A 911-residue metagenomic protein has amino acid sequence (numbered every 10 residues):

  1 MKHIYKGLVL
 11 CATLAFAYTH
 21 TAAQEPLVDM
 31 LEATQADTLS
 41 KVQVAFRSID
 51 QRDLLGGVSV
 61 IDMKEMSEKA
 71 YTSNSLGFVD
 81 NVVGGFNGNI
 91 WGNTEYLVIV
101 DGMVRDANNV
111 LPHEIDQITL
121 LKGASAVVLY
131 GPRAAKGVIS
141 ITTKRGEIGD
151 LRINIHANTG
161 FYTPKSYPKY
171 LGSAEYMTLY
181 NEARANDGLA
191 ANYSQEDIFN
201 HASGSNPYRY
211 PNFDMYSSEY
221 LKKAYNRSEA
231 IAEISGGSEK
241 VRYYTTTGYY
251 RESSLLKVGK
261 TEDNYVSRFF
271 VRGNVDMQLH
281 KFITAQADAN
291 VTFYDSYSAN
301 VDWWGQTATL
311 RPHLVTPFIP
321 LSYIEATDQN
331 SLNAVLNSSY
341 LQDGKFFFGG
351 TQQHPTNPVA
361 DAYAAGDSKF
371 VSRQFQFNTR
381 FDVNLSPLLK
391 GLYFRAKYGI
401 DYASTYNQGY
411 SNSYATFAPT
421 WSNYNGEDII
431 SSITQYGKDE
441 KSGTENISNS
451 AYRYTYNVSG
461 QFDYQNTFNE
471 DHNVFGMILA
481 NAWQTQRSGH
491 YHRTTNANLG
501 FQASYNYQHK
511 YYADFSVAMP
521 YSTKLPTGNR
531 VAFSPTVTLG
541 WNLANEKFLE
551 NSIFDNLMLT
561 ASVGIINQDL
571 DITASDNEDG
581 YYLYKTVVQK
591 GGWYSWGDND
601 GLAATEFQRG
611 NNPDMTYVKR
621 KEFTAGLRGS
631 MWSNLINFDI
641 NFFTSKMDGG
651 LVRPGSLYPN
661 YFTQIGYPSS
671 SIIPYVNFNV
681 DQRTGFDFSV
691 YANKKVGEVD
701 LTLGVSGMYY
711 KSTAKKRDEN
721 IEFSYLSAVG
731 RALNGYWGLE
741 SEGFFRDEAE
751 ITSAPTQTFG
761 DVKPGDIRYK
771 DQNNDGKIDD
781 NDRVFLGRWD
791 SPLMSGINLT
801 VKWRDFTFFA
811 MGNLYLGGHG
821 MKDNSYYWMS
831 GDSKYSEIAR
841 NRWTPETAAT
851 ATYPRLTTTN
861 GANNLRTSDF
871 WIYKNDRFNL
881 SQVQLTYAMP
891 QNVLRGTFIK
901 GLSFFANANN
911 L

Functional and structural regions predicted by a protein language model:
M1-R272, T284-Q286: Short, small/polar-rich motifs associated with maturation and membrane association, primarily at protein termini
E25-M30, P164-S166, Y208-P355, S368-S372 (+7 more regions): Flexible loop and strand-edge segments within Gram-negative outer membrane beta-barrel domains
M103-G146, S166-Y170, P211-I231, Y250-D288 (+11 more regions): Outer-membrane beta-barrel proteins
G146-L151, E239-K240, F282, V371 (+12 more regions): Short loop/turn motifs that connect adjacent beta-strands in outer-membrane beta-barrel proteins
N154-Y208, V301-D302, Q306-T309, A574-D576 (+3 more regions): Conserved small-residue
K222-R242, T247-G248, D288-N290, S296 (+12 more regions): Outer-membrane beta-barrel transmembrane strands
T356, A360-D361, N423, D761-P764 (+1 more regions): Extracytoplasmic gating/loop element in the C-terminal half of outer-membrane beta-barrel translocons and assembly
K547-F623, S630, L635-D681, E722-S724: Solvent-exposed loop/turn elements at secondary-structure boundaries
